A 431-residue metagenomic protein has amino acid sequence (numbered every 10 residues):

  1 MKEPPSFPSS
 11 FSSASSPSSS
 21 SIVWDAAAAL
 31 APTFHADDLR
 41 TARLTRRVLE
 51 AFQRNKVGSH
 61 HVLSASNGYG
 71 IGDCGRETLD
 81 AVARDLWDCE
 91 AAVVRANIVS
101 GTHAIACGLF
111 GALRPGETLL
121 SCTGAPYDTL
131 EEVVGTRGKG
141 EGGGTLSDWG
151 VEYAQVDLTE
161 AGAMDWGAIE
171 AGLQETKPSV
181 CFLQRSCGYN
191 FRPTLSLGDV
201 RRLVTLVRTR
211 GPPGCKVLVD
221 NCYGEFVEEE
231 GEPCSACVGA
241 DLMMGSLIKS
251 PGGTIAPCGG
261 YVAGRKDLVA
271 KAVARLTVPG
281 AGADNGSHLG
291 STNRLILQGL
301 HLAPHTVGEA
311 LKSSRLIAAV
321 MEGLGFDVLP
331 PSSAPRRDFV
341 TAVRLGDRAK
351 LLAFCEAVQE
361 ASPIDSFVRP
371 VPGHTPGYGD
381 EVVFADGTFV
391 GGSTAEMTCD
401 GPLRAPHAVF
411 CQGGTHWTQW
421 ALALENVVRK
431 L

Functional and structural regions predicted by a protein language model:
M1-P17: N-terminal mitochondrial targeting presequence
A14, S19-A26, T33-R47, A51-F52 (+5 more regions): Alpha/beta catalytic barrel-like cores
S18-A31, D38, V48-S59, I71 (+5 more regions): Conserved PLP-enzyme active-site core in the AAT-like
L63-V93: Active-site-flanking structural segment that lines cofactor/substrate pockets
A65-S66, A92-A96, F339-R344: Short glycine-rich or small-residue beta-strand-to-loop segments that form or flank ligand, phosphate, metal/Fe-S
I98-V99, G286-L289, R337, P372-T375: Short linear loop/turn motifs
E322-L431: Conserved C-terminal alpha-helix-loop-beta "cap" of PLP-dependent enzymes that closes/shapes the active-site mouth
